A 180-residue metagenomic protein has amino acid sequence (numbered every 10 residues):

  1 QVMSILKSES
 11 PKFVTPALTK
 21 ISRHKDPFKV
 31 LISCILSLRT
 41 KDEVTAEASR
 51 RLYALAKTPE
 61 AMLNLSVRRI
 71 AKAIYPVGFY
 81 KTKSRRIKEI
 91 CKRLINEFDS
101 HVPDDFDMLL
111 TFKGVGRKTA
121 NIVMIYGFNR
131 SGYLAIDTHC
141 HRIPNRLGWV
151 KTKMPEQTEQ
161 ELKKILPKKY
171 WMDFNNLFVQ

Functional and structural regions predicted by a protein language model:
Q1-D104, K169-Y170, L177-Q180: N-terminal polyanion-binding entry modules of DNA glycosylases/AP lyases and select other DNA-binding proteins
L31-L36, I87, C91, V102-W149 (+2 more regions): Catalytic DNA-binding helix-loop module of base-excision-repair DNA glycosylases/AP lyases
Y53-N64, T111-R117, W149, E161-Y170: Short, mixed-charge aromatic SLiMs
